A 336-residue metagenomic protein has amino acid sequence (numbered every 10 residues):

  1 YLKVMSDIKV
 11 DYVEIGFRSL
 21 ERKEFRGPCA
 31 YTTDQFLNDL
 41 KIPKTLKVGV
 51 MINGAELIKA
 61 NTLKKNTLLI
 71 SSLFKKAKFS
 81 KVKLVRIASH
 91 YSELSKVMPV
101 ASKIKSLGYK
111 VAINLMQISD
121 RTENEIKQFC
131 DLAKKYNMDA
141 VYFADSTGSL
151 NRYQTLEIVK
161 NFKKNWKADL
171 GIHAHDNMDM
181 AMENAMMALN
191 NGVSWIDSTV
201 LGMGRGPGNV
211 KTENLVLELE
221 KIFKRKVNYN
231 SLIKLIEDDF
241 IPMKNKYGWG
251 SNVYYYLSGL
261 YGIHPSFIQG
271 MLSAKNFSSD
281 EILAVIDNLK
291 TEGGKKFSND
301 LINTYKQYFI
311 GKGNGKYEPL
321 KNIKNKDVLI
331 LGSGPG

Functional and structural regions predicted by a protein language model:
Y1-E318: Catalytic cores and adjacent flexible loops of soluble metabolic enzymes that perform enolate/carbanion chemistry on
G313-G336: N-terminal beta-strand-loop-alpha-helix module at the start of alpha/beta ligand-binding or catalytic domains
